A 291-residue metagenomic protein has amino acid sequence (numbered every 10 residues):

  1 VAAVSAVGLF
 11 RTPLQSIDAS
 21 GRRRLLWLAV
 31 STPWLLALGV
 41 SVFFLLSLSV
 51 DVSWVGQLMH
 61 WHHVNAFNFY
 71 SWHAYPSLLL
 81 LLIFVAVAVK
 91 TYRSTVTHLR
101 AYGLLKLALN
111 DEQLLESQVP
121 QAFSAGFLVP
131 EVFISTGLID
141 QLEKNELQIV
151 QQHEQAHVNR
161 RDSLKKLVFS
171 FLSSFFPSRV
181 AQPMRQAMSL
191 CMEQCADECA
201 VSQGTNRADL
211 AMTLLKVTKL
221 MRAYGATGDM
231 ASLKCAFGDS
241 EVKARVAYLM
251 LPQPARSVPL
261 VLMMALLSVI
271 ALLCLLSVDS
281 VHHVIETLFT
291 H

Functional and structural regions predicted by a protein language model:
V1-Q113, P252-H291: Hydrophobic or amphipathic, alpha-helical segments that drive membrane association/targeting
Q15-A19, Q141, A181-C195, C235-E241: Active-site metal-coordination segments of metallo-dependent hydrolases
L25, Q148, L190-G204: An active-site-proximal "capping" alpha-helix that borders the catalytic cofactor pocket
W61-S71, P76, G126, K144 (+2 more regions): Alpha-helical transmembrane segments and adjacent TM-loop junctions that form the membrane-embedded core of multi-pass
L107-D111, S124, V129-P130, I134 (+2 more regions): Generic multipass alpha-helical transmembrane bundles of integral membrane proteins
D111-L128, V180-P183, G204-C274: Active-site-proximal gating segments in proteases and membrane effectors
I134-L138, N145-K166, S170, S174 (+1 more regions): Active-site recognition of the HExxH zinc-binding catalytic motif
R161-S189, T287-L288: Post-HEXXH active-site segment of zinc metalloproteases
